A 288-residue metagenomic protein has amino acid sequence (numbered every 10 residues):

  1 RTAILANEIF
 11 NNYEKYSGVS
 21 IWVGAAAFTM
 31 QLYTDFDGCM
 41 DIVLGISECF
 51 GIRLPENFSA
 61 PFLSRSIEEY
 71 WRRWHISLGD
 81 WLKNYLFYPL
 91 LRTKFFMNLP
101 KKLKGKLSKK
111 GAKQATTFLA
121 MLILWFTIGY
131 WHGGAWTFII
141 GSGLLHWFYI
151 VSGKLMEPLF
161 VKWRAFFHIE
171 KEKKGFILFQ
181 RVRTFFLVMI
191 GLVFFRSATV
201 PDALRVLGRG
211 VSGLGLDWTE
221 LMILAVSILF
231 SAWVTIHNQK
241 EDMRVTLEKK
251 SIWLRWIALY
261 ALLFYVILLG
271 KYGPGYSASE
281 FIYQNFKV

Functional and structural regions predicted by a protein language model:
R1-V288: Membrane-embedded transmembrane alpha-helical bundles that form the catalytic cores of multi-pass lipid-modifying
